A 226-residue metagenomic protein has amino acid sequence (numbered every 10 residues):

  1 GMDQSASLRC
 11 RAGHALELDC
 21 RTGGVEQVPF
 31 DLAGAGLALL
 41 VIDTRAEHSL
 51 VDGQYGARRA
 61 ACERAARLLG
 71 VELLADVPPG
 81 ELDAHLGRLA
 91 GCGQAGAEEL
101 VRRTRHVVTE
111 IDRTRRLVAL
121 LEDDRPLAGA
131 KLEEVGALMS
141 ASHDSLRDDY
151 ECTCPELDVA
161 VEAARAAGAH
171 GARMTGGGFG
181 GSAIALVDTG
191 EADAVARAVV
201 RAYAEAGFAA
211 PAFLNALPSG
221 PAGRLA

Functional and structural regions predicted by a protein language model:
A12-G171, L186-A226: C-terminal nucleotide
G180-L186: Short beta-strand->loop micro-motif that forms the acidic, two-metal-ion catalytic signature in nucleotide-processing
